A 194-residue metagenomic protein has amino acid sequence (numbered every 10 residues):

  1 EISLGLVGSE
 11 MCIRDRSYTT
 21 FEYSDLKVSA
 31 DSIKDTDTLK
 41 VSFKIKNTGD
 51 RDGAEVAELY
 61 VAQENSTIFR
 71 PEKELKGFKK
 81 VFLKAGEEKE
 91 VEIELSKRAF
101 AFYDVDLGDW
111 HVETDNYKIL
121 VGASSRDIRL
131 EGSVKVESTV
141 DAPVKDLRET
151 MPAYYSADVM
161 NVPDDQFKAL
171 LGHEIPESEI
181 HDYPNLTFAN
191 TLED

Functional and structural regions predicted by a protein language model:
E1-G8, I13: Single conserved hydrophobic/aromatic residue that forms the stacking wall/gate of nucleotide- or nucleobase-binding
G5-V7, K27, K84, T187: Compositionally biased amphipathic helical and low-complexity segments enriched in hydrophobic
R14-K168: Intrinsically disordered, low-complexity Ser/Thr/Gly-rich stretches
A157-D194: Conserved, compact domain cores that house catalytic/ligand-binding motifs in diverse enzymes and effector modules
